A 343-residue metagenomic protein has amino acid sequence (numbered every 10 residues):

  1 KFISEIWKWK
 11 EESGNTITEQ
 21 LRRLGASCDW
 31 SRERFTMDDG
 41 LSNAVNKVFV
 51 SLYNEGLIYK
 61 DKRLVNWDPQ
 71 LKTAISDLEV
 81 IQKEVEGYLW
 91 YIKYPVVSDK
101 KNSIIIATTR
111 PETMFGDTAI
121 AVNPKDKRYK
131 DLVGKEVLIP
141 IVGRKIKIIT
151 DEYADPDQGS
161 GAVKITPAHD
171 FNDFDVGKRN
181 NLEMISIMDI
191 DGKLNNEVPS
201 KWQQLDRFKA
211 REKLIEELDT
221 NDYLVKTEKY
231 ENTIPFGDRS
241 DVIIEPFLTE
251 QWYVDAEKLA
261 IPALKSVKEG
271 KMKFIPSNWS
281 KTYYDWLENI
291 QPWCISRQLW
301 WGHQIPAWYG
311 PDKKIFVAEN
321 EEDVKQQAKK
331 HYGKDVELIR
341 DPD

Functional and structural regions predicted by a protein language model:
K1-S103, Q158-K314, K330-V336: Residue patterns forming the tRNA-binding/recognition surfaces of aminoacyl-tRNA synthetases and related DALR
K83-Y88, E112-M114, Y129, L299-W300 (+1 more regions): A short catalytic or substrate-binding loop motif that flags glycine-/basic-rich loops and adjacent residues that bind
V97, V142, Y153, G192 (+1 more regions): Residues that form or immediately flank small-molecule/cofactor binding pockets and catalytic motifs
I104-I165, H169-D175: Protease-associated
R110, K314-F316: Surface-exposed loop/edge segments in extracytoplasmic proteins
E319-V324: Alpha-helix N-cap recognition
